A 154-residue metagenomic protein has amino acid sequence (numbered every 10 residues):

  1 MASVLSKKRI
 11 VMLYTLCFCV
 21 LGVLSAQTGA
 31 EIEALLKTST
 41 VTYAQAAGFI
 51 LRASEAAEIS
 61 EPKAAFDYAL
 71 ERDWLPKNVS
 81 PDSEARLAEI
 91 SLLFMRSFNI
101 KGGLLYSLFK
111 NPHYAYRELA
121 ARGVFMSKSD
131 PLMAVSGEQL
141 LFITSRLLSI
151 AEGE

Functional and structural regions predicted by a protein language model:
A2-L5, L24-S60, K77-E154: Terminal recognition/anchoring or ligand-binding modules at protein termini
A2-Y14: Bacterial N-terminal signal peptides that target proteins for export
M12-V23: Bacterial N-terminal signal peptides
K63-A64: Composition-driven recognition of long, intrinsically disordered, low-complexity regulatory extensions
D73-L75: Primarily EF-hand calcium-binding motifs
